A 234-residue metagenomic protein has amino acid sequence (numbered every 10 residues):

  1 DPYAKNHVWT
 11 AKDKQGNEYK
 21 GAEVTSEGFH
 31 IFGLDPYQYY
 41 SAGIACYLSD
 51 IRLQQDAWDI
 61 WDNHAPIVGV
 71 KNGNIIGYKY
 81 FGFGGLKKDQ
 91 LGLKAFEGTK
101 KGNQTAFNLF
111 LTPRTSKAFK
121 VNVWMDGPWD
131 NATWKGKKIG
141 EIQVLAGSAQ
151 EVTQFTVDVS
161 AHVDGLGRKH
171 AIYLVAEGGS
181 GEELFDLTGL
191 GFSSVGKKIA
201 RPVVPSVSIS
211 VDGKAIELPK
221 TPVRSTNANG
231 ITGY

Functional and structural regions predicted by a protein language model:
D1-I199: Extracytoplasmic
K197-Y234: Primary recognition of N-terminal secretory signal peptides and signal-anchoring hydrophobic helices
